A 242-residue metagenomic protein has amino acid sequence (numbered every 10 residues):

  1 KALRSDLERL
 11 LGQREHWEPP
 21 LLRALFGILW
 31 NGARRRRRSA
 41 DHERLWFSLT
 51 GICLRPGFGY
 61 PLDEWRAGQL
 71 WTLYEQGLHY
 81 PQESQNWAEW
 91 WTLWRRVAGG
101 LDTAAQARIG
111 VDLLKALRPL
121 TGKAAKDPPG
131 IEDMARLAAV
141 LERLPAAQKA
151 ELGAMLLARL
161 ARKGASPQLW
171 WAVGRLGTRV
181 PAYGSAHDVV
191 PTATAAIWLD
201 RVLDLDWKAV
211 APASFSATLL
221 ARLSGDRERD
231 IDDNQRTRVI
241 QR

Functional and structural regions predicted by a protein language model:
K1-R242: PAZ/PAZ-like end-binding module
